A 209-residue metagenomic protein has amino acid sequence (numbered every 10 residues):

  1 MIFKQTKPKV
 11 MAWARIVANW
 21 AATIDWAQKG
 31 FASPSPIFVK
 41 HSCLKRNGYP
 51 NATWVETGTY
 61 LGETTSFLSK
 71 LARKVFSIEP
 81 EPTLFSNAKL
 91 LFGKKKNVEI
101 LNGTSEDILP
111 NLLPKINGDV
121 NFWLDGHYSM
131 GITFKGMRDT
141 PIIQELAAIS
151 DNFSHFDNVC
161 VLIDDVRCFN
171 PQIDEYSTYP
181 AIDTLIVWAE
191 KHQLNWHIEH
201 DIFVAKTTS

Functional and structural regions predicted by a protein language model:
M1-N121, H127-S209: A short alpha-helical cap/connector motif
